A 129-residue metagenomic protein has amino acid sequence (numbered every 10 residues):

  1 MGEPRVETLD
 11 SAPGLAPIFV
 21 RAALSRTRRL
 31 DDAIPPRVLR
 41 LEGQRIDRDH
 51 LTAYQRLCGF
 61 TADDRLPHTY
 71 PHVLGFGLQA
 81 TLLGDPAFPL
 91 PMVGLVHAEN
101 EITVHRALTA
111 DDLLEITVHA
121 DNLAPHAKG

Functional and structural regions predicted by a protein language model:
M1-E99: Hot-dog-fold acyl-thioester-processing enzymes
L95, E99-G129: Hydrophobic beta-sheet segments that form the core/acyl-binding groove of ACP/CoA-dependent acyl-chain-processing
